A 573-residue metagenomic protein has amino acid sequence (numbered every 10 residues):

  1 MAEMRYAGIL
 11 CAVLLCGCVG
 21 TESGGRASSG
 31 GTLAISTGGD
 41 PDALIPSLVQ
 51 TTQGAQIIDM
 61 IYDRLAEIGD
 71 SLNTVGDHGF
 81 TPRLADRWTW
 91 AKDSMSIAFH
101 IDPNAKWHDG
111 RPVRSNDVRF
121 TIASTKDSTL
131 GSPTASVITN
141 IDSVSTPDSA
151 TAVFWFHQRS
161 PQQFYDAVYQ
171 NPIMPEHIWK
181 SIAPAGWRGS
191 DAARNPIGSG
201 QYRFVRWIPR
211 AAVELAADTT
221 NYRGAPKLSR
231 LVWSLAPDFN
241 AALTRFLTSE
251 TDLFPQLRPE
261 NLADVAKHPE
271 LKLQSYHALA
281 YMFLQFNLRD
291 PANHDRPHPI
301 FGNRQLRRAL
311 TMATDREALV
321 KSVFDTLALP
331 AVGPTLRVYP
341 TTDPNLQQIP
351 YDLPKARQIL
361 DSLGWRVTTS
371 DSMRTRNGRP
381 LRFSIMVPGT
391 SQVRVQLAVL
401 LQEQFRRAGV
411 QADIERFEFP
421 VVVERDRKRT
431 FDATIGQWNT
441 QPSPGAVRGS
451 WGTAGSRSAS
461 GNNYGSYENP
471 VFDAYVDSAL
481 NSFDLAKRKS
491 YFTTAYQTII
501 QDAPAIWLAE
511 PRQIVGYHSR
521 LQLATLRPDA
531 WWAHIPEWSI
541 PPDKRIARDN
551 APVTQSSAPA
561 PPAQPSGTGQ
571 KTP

Functional and structural regions predicted by a protein language model:
L15-G17: C-terminal motif of bacterial Sec signal peptides marking the signal peptidase cleavage site
T21, T125, S143-S145, V205-T219 (+4 more regions): Extracellular/periplasmic solute-recognition and catalytic clefts
S28, I208-A211, A217-T219, S275-M282 (+4 more regions): Detector for C-terminal structural segments
S36-K92, A123, N195-Q201: N-terminal lobe/hinge region of extracytoplasmic solute-binding protein
G69-V75, Y169-P226, R230, N240 (+3 more regions): Gly/Pro-rich hinge or "lid" segments in bacterial periplasmic/extracellular proteins
D86-G131, P147, V153-W155, W233 (+2 more regions): Aromatic- and charge-enriched surface segment that lines or borders ligand/interaction sites
H100, T134-S181: Surface-exposed binding/hinge segments that line and control ligand-binding clefts or catalytic entry sites
D102, S190, D218-D264, R304 (+3 more regions): Ligand-site clamp/hinge motif
